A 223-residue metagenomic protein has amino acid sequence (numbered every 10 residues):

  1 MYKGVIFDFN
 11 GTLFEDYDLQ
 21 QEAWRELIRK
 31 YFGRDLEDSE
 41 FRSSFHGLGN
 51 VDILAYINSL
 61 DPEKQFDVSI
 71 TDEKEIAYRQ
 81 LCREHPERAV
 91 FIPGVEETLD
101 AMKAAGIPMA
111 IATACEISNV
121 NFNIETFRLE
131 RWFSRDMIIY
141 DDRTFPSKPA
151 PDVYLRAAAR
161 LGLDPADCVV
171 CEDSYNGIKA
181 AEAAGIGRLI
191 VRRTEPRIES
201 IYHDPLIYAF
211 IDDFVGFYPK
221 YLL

Functional and structural regions predicted by a protein language model:
M1-K3, D100, E116-S118, F122-L223: Asp-based, Mg2+/Mn2+-dependent phosphohydrolase catalytic module
Y2-E96, D100-A105, S118: N-terminal helical cap/lid subdomain that shapes the substrate entry/recognition surface in HAD-like hydrolases
T12, D16, T113, G177: Ser/Thr-glycine-rich phosphate-binding loops at phosphate-binding pockets of nucleotides, nucleotide cofactors
L13, M109-A112, V170-C171: Conserved SAM-binding loop
E15-D16, F66, I111, N119-N121 (+1 more regions): Secondary-structure boundary/capping motif
I92, I107, K148-A150: Hydrophobic alpha-helix-in-membranes signature
